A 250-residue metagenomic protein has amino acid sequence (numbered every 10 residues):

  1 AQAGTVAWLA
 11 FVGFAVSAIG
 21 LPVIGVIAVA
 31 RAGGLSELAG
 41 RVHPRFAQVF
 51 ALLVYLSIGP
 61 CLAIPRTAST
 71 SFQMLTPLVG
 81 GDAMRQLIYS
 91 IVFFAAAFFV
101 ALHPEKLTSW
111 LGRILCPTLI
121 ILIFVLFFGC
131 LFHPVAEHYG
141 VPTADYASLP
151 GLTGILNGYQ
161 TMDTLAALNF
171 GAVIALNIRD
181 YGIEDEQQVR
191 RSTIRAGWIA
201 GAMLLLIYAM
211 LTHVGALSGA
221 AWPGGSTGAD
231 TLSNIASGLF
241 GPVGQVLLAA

Functional and structural regions predicted by a protein language model:
Q2-G25, R41-F50, R85, A200-L206: Extracellular loop-to-transmembrane helix junctions
L9-A18, L53, Q86-S90, T118 (+4 more regions): Alpha-helical transmembrane segments of multi-pass membrane proteins, especially transporters and channels
S17-A32, F94-L102, A172: Central hydrophobic cores of alpha-helical transmembrane segments in multi-pass inner-membrane proteins across all
S36-A39, I207-A250: TM-loop-TM module centered on a large, flexible mid-protein loop between adjacent transmembrane helices in multi-pass
R45-G80, A250: Hydrophobic transmembrane alpha-helices that form the core helical bundles of multi-pass secondary transporters
L56, G129-A136, A144-V214, L248-A249: Hydrophobic, membrane-embedded alpha-helices of multi-pass small-molecule transporters
P77-R85, L149-M162, N234-A249: Short aromatic-rich membrane-water interface segments that cap or initiate transmembrane helices in multi-pass membrane
L102-C130: Membrane-interface loop-to-helix entry segments
